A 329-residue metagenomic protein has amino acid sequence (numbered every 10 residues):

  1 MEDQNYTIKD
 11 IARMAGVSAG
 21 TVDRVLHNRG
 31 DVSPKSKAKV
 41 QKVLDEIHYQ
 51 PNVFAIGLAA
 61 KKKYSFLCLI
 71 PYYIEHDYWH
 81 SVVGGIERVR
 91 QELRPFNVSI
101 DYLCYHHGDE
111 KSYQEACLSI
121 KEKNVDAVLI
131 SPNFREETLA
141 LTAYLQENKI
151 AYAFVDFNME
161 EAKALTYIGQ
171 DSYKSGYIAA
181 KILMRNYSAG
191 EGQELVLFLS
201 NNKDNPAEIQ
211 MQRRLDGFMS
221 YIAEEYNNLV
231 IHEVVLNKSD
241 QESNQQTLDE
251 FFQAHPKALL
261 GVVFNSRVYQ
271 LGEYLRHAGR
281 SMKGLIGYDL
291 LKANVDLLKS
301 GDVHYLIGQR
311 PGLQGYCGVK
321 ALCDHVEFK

Functional and structural regions predicted by a protein language model:
M1-G57: N-terminal helix-turn-helix DNA-binding module of bacterial transcription factors
P51-K111: Amphipathic helical "hinge" segments at domain boundaries
P71-H80, D101-S112, F134, G169-S175 (+5 more regions): Hinge/beta->alpha junction and helix N-cap segments in small-molecule ligand-binding domains
I86, A180-A223, L322, K329: An alpha-beta-alpha
A127-Q146, H232-A293: Hydrophobic alpha-helical
E137-K174, L291-K299: Flexible loop/hinge segments that line or gate small-molecule binding clefts
Y167-E194, Q309-E327: Hydrophobic alpha-helical segments within soluble ligand-binding/sensing domains
R276-K329: Flexible loop/turn connectors
